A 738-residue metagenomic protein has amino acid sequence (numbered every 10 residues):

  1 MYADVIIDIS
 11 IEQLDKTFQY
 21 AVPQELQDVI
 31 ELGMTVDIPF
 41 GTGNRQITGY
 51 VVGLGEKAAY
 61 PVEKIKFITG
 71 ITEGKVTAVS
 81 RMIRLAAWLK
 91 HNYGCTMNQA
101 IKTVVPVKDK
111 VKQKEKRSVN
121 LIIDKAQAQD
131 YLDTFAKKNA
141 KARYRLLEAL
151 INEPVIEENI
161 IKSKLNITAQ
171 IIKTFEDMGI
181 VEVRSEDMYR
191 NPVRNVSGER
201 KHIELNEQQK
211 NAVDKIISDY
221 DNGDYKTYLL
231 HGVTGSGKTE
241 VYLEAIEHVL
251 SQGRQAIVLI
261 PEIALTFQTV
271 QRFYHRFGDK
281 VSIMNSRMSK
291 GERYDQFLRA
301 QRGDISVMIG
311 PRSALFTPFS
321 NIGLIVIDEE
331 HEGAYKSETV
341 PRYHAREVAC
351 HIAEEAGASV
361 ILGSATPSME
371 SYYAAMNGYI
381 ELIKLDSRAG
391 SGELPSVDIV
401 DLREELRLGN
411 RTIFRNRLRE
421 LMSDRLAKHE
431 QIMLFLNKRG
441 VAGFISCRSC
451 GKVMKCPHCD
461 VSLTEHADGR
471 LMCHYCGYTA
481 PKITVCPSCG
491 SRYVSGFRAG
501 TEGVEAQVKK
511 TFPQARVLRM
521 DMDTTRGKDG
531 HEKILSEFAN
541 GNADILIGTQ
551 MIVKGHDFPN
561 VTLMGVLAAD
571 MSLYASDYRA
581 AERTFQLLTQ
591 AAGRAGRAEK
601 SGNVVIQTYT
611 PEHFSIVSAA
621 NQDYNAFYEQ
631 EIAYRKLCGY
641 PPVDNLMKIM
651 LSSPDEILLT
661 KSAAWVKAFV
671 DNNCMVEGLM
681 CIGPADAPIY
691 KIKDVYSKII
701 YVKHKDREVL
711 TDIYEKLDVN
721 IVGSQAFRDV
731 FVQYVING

Functional and structural regions predicted by a protein language model:
M1-S364, M376-G392, N673-V676, Y701 (+1 more regions): Accessory, non-ATPase domains that flank or precede helicase/AAA+ motor cores in DNA-metabolism machines
Y2, D15, N44, H429 (+4 more regions): A general secondary-structure signal for short beta-strands and their flanking turns/coil in non-transmembrane regions
G53-G55, V105, S185-D187, L436-K438 (+4 more regions): A general secondary-structure junction signal
A87-K90, L147, I151, E176 (+5 more regions): Short, amphipathic alpha-helical segments that act as regulatory/interfacial helices in nucleotide-processing proteins
A87-K90, R419, S423, E505 (+4 more regions): Generic solvent-exposed, charged/amphipathic alpha-helical segments that serve as macromolecular interface scaffolds
R200-N206, K210, D214, G223-T660 (+3 more regions): Inter-lobe coupling/hinge segments of SF2-like helicase ATPases
Y624, T660-I682: Short amphipathic alpha-helix segments
N672-K693, V732: A carboxyl-terminal module marker
